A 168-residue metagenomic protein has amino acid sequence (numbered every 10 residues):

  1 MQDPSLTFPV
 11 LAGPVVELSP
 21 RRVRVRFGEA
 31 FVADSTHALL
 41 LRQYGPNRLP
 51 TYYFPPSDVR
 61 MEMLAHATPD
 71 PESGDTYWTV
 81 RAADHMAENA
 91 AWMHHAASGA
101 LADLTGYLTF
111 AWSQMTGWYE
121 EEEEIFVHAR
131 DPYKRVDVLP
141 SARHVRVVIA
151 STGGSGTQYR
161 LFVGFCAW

Functional and structural regions predicted by a protein language model:
M1-W168: Terminal leader/tail segments of proteins
